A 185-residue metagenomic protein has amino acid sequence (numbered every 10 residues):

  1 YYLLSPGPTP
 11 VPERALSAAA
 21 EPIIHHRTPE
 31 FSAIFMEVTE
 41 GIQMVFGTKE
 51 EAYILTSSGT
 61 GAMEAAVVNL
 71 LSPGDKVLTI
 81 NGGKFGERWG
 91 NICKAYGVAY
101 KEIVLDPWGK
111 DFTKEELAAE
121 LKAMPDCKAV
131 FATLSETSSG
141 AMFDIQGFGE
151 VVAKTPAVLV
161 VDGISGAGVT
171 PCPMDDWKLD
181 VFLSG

Functional and structural regions predicted by a protein language model:
Y1-L4, E50-E51, G185: A short glycine/serine-rich beta->alpha loop
Y1-T28: N-terminal "arm"/small-domain region of PLP-dependent enzymes with the aminotransferase-like
S5, T9, E37, G61-G185: Conserved PLP-enzyme active-site core in the AAT-like
E13-S17, P29, A33-M36, E115 (+1 more regions): Generic alpha-helical secondary structure signal
A19-A65, R88-I92: Conserved N-terminal alpha-helix of the aminotransferase class I/II PLP-enzyme fold
